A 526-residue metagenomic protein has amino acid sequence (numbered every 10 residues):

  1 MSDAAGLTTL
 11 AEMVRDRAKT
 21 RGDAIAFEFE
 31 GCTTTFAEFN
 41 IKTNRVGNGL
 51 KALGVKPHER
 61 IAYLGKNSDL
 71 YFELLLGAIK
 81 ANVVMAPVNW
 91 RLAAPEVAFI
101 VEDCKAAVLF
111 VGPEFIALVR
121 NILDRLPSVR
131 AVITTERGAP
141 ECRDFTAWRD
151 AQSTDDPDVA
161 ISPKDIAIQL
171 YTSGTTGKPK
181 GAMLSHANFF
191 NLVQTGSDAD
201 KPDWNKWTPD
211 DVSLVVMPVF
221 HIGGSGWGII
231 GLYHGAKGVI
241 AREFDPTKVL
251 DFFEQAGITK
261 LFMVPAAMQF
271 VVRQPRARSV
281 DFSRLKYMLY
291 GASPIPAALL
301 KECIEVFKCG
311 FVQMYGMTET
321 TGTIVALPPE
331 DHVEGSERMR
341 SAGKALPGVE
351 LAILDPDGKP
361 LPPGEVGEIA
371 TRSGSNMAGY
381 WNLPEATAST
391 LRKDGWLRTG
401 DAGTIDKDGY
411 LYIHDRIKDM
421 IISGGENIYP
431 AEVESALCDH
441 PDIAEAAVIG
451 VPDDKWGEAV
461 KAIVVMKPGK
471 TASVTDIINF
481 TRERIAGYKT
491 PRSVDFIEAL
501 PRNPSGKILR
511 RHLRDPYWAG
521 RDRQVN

Functional and structural regions predicted by a protein language model:
M1-T8, P140-I166: Flexible, low-complexity linker/hinge segments
S2-L7, D23-S68, F72-L76, A93-A98 (+1 more regions): Conserved AMP-binding/adenylate-forming core of the ANL superfamily
N48, A52-L53, K80-W148, P468-K470: Structural core segment of the AMP-binding/adenylate-forming
L50-V55, E59, D155-K164, Q169-L214 (+1 more regions): Conserved adenylate-forming
L92, A98, L109-V111, F253 (+9 more regions): AMP-binding/adenylate-forming catalytic core of the ANL superfamily
F190-V212, F220-T259, R273-Q274: Conserved AMP-binding/adenylation subdomain of ANL enzymes
Y233, Q255-M263, V272-S336, E350: Gly/Ser/Thr-rich phosphate-binding loop
E350-A370, K407-D408, K470-V474, L509: Conserved beta-loop-beta connector loops within the AMP-binding
